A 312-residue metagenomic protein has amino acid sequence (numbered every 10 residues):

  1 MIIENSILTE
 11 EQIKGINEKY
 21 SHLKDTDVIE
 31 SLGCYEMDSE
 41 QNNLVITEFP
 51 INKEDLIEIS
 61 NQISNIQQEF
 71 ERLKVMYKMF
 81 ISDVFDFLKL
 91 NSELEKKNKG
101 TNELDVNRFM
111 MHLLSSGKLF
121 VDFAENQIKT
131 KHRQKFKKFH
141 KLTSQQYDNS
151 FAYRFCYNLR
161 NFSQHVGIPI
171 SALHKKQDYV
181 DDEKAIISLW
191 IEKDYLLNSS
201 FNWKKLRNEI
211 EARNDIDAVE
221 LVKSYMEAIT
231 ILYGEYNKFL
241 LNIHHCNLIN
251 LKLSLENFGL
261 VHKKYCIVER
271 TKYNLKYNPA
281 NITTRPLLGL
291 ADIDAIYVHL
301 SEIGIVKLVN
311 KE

Functional and structural regions predicted by a protein language model:
I2-N107, K138-E312: Acidic, Ser/Thr/Gly/Pro-rich intrinsically disordered interaction regions
D105-I128, Y157, N161-Q164: Short, hydrophobic, well-ordered secondary-structure elements
Q127-F139: Inter-helical turn/loop segments and adjacent helix faces that build the functional surface of alpha-helical bundle
